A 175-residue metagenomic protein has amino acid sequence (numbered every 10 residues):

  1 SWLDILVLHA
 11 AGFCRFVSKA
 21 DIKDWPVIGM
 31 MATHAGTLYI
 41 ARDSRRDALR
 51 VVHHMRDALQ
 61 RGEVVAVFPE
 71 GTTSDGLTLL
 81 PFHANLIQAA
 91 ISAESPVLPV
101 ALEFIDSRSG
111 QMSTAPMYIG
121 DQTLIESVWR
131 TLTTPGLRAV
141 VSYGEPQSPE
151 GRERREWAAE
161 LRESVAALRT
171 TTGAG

Functional and structural regions predicted by a protein language model:
S1-R45, S109: Catalytic core of membrane glycerolipid acyltransferases/transacylases, capturing the structured, soluble-facing
V27-M30, S44, L77-E156, E160: A cross-family acyltransferase "interaction/gating" segment
H54-M55, L86: Aromatic/hydrophobic pocket-lining residues that form π-stacking "cages" and hydrophobic walls in ligand
L59: Conserved ATPase "switch" residues in P-loop NTPase domains
E63-P69: Generic beta-sheet signal
T73-S74: Short active-site segment of divalent metal-dependent hydrolases/proteases that encodes the spacing between
E163-T171: C-terminal alpha-helix
